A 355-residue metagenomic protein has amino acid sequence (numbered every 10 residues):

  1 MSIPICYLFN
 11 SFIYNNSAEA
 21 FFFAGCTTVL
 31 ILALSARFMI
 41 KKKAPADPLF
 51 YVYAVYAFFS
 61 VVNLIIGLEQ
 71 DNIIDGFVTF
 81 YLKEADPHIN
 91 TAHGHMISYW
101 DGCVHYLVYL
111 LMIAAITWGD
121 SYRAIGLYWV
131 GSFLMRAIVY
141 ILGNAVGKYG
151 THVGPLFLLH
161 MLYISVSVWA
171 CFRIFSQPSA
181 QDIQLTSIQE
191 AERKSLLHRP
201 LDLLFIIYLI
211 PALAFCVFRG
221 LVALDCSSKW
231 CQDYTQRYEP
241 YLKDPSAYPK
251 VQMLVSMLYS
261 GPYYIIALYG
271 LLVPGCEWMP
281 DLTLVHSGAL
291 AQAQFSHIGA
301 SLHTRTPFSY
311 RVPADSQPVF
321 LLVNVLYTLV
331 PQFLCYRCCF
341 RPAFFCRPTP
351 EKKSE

Functional and structural regions predicted by a protein language model:
M1, Y14-A24, L201-F205: Hydrophobic transmembrane alpha-helical segments in integral membrane proteins
S2-F12, L213-C226: Alpha-helical transmembrane segments of multi-pass membrane proteins
F9-E19, A36-A44: Short, hydrophobic transmembrane alpha-helix segments
A24-L34, M39-A223, K250-E355: Eukaryotic polytopic
T79-D86, S228-P245: Perimembrane loop-to-helix junctions flanking transmembrane segments
